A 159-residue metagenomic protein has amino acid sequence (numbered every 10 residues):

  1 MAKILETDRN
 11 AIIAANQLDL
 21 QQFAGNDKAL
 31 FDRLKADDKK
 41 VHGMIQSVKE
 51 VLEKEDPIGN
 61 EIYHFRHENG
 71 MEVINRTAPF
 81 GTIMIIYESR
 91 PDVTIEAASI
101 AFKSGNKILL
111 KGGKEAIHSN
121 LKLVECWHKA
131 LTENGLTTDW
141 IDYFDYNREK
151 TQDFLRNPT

Functional and structural regions predicted by a protein language model:
M1-V73: N-terminal Rossmann-like NAD(P)+-binding subdomain of aldehyde/semialdehyde dehydrogenases
E53, E61-T159: Rossmann-like NAD(P) dinucleotide-binding subdomain of oxidoreductase/dehydrogenase enzymes
